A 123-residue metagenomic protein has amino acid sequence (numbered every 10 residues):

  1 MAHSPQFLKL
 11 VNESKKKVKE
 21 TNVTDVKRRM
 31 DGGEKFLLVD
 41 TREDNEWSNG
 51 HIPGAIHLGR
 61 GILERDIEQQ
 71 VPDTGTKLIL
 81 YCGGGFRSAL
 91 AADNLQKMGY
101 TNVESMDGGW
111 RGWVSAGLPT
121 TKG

Functional and structural regions predicted by a protein language model:
M1-L37, T41-K77, G83-G123: Rhodanese-like catalytic fold shared by cysteine-dependent sulfurtransferases and DSP/PTP-type phosphatases
